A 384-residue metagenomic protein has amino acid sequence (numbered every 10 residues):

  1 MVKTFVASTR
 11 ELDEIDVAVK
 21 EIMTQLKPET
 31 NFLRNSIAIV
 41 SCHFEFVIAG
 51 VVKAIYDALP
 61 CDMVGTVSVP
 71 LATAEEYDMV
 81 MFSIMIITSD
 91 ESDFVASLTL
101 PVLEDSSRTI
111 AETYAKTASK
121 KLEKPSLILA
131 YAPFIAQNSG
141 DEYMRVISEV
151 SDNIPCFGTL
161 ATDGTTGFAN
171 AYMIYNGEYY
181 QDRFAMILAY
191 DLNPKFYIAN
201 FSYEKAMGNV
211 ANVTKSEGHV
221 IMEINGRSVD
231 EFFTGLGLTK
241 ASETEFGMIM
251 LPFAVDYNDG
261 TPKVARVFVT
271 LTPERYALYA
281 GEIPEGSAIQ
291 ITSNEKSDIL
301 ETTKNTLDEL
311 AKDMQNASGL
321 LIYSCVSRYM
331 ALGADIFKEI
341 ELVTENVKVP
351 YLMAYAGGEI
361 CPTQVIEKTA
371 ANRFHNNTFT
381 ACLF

Functional and structural regions predicted by a protein language model:
M1-S36, S41-D62, T66-G333, F337-V349 (+1 more regions): Small-residue-enriched flexible segments
